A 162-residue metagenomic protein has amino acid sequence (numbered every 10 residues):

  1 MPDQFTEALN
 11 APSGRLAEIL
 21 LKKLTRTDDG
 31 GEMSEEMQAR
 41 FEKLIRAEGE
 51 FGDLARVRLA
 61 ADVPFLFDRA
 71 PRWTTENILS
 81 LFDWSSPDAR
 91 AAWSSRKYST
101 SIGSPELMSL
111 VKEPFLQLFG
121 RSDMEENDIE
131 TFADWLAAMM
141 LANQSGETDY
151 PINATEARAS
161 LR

Functional and structural regions predicted by a protein language model:
M1-R162: Non-catalytic all-alpha helical scaffold/repeat segments
